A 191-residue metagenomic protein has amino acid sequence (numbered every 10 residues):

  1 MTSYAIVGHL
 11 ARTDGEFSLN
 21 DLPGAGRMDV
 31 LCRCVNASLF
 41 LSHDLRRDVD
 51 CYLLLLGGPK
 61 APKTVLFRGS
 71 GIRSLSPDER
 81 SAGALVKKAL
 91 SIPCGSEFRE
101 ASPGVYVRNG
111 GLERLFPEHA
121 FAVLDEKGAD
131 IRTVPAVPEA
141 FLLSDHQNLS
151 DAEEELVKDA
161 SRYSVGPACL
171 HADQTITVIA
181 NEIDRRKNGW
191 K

Functional and structural regions predicted by a protein language model:
M1-V123: RNA substrate-binding interface of SAM-dependent RNA methyltransferases
M1-V7, V137-E153: An acidic intrinsically disordered interaction segment
A11-D14, P59-A61, G128-I131, H146-S150: Short acidic, S/G/P-rich loop/turn micro-motifs used as interaction or catalytic elements
D29, L143-N148, C169-D173: Short, amphipathic alpha-helical segments
S70, V137-A140, A160-R162: Active-site regions of enzymes building and remodeling cell-envelope glycoconjugates
S102-P138, S150-V157: Active-site cofactor/cluster-binding pocket
L124-D125, L142-D145, V165-G166: Thr-Gly-centered strand-to-loop micro-motif
D151-K191: Structured adenosyl-cofactor binding patch, chiefly the S-adenosyl-L-methionine
